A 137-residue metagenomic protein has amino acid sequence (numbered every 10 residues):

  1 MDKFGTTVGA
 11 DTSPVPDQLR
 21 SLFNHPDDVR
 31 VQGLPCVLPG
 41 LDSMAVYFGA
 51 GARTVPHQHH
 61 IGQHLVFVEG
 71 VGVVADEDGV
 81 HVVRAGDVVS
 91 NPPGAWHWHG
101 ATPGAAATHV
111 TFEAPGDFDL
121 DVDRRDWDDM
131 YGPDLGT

Functional and structural regions predicted by a protein language model:
M1-L41, R124-T137: A short, N-terminal "cap"/entry segment at the start of jelly-roll beta-barrel domains of the cupin/DSBH fold
D27-D28, D42-H59, P93: Conserved short histidine dyad/triad with adjacent acidic residue
Y47-G49, Q58-D76, F112-A114: Short, conserved beta-strand element in jelly-roll/cupin
A50-A52, H60-I61, G79, A95-W96 (+2 more regions): A generic "binding-loop/recognition-motif" signal
T54-P56, V74-A75, N91, H97-P103: Short beta-strand His + acidic residue motifs that chelate non-heme Fe in jelly-roll/DSBH and cupin folds
H64, S90, G104-D123: A short hydrophobic beta-strand segment most commonly corresponding to one strand of the jelly-roll/cupin
D78-G94: Short acidic-glycine-tyrosine-enriched beta hairpin
